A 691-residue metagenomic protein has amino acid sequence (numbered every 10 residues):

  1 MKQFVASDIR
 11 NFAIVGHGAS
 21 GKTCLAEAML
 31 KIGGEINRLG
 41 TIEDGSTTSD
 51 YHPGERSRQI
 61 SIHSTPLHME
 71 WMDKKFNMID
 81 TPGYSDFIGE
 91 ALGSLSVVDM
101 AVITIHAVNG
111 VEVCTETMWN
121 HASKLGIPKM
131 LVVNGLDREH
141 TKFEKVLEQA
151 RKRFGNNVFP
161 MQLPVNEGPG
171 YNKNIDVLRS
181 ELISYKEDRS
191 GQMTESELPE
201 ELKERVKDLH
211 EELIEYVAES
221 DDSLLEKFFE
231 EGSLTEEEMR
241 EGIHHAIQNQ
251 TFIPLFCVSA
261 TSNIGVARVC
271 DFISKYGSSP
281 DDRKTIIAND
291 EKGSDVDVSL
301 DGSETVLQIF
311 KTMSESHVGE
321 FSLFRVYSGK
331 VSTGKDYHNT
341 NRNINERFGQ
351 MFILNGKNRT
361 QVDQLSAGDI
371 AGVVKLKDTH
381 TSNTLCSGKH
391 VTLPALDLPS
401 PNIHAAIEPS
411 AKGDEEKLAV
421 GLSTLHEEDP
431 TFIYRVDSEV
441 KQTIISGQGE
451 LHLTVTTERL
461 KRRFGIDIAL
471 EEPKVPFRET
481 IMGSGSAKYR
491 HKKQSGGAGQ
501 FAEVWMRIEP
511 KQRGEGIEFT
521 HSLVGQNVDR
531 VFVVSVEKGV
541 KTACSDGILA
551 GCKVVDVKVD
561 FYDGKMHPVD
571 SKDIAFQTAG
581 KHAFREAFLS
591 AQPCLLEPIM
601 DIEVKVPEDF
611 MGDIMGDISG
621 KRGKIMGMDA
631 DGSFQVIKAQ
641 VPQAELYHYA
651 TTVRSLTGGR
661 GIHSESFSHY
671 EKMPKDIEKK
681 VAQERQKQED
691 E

Functional and structural regions predicted by a protein language model:
M1-E691: Structural and coupling elements of P-loop NTPases
